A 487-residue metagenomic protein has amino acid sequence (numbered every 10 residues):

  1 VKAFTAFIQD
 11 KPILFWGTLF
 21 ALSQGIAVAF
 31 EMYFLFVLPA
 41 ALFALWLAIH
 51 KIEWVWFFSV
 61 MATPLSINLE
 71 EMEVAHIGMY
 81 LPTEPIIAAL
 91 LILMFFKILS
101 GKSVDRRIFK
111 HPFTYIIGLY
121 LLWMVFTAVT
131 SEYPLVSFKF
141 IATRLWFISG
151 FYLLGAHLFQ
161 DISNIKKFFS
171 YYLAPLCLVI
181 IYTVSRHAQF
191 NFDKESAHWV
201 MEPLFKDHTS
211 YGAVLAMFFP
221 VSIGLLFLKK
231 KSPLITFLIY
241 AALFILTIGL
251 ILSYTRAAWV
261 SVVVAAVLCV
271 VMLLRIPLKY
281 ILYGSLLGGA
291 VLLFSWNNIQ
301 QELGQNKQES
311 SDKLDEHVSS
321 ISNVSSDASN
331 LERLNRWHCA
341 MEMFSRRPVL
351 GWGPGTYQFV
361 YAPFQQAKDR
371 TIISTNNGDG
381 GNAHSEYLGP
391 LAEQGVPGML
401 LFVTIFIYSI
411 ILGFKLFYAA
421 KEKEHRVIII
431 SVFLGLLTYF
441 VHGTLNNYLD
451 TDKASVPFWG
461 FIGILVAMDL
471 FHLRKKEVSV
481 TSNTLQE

Functional and structural regions predicted by a protein language model:
K2-I26, A40-A44, L91, I117-V129 (+9 more regions): Alpha-helical transmembrane segments of multi-pass inner-membrane proteins
A6-D10, A29, S185-H187, I248 (+5 more regions): A membrane-periplasm/extracellular boundary helix in multi-pass inner-membrane enzymes that assemble envelope glycans
F30-A40, E53-S59, G78-T83, S137 (+4 more regions): Short, aromatic-rich membrane-interface segments at the entry and exit of alpha-helical transmembrane domains
F30-F34, H76-I86, F140-T143, L204-M217 (+4 more regions): Membrane-interface micro-motifs in multi-pass membrane enzymes
L47-F140, Y439: N-terminal hydrophobic segments of proteins, predominantly signal-anchor/transmembrane helices of inner/organellar
A48-V60, R106-G118, I165-Y172, I235 (+2 more regions): Membrane-interfacial loop-to-transmembrane alpha-helix junctions, especially the N-terminal start
M61, I67-L69, Y387-Q394, V427-A467: Membrane helix-loop boundary segments at the extracytoplasmic
E195-A197, E202, N323-H338, R346 (+1 more regions): Long extracytoplasmic/lumenal interhelical loops at the membrane interface of multi-pass membrane proteins
